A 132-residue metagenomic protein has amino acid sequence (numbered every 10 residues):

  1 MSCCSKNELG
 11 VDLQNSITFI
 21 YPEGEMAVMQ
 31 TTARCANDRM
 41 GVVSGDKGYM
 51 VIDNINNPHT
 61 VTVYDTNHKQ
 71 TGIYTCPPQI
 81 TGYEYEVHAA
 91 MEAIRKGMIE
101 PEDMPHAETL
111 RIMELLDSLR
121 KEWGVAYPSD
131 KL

Functional and structural regions predicted by a protein language model:
M1-M26, Q30-A36, V42: Rossmann-like dinucleotide-binding domain that binds NAD(P)(H)
D12-Q14, D53-T60: A short, compositionally biased
P22-M26, K47, T66-K69: Glycine-centered tight beta-turn/hairpin loop motif at sheet-sheet or coil-to-beta transitions
V28-T31, V51-N54, K69-Q79: Short amphipathic beta-strand/extended segments with alternating polar/hydrophobic composition
T31-A33, G45-K47, N56: A short beta-strand motif that forms part of the nucleic acid-binding face of small beta-barrel RNA-binding folds
G41, P58-N67: Short polybasic amphipathic segments
C76-H88, M104: Active-site loop of classical SDR/Rossmann-like NAD(P)-dependent oxidoreductases, centered on the catalytic Tyr-X3-Lys
A89-L132: C-terminal helix-rich "cap/oligomerization" subdomain common to oxidoreductases
